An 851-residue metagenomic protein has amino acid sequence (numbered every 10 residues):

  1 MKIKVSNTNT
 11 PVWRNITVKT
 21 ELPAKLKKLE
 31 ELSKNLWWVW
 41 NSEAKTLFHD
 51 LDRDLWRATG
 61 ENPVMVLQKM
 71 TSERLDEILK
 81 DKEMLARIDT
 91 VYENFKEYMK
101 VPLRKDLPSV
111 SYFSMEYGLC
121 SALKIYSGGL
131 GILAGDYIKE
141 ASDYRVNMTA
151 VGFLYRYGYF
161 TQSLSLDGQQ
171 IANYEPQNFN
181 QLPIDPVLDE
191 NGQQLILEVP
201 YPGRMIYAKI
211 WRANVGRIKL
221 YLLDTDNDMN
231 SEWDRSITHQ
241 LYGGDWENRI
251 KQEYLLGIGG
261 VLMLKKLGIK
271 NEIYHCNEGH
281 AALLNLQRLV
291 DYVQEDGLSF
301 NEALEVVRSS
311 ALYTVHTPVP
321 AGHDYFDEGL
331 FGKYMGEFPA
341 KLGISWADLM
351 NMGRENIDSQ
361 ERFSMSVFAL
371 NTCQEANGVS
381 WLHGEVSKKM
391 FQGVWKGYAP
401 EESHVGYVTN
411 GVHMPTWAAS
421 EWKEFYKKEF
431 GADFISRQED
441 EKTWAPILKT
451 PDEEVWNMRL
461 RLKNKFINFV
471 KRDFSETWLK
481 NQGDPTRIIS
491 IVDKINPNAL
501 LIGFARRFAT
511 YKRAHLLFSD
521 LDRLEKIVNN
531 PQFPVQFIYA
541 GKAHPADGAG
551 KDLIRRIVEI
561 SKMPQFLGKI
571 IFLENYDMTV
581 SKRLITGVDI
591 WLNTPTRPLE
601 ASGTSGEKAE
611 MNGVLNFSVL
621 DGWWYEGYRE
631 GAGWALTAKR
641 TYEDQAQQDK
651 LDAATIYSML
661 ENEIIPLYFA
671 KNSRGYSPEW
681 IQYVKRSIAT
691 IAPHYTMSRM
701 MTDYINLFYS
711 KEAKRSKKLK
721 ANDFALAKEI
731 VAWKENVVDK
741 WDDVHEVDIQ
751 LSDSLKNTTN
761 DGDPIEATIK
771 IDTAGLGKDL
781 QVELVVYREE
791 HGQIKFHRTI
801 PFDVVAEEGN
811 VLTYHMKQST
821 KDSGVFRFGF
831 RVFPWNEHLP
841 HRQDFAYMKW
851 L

Functional and structural regions predicted by a protein language model:
M1-L851: Catalytic cores of carbohydrate-active enzymes across secretory and cytosolic contexts
